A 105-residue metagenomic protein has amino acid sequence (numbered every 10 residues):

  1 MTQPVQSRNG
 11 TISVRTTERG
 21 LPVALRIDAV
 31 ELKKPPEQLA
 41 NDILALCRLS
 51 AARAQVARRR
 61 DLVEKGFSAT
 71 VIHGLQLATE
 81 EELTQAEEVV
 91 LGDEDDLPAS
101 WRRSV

Functional and structural regions predicted by a protein language model:
M1-Q6, T11-S13, A24-R26, V30-V105: Acidic, negatively charged sequence signal that fires either on conserved catalytic/metal-binding carboxylates
T16-T17: Short, acidic, Ser/Thr-enriched surface-loop or helix-capping motifs
